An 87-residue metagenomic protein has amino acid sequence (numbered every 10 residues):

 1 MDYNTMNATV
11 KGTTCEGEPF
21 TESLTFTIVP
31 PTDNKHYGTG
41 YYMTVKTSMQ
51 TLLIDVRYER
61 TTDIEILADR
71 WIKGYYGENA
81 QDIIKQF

Functional and structural regions predicted by a protein language model:
M1-E22: Negatively charged, low-complexity tracts enriched in Asp/Glu with abundant Ser/Thr
M6-A8, E22-L24, Y41-M43, I54: Hydrophobic residues positioned within well-ordered beta-strands of beta-sheet architectures
N7, G12, D33-K35, I72: N-terminal start and proteolytic maturation junction detector
V10, T14, G40-Y42, R70 (+1 more regions): Short stretches within intrinsically disordered, low-complexity N-terminal or propeptide regions
G17-P19, T47-T51: Glycine-centered tight beta-turn/hairpin loop motif at sheet-sheet or coil-to-beta transitions
T25-N34: Short amphipathic beta-strand and strand-loop transition segments with alternating hydrophobic
H36-S48: Short aromatic-glycine-(Arg/Gly/Cys) micro-motifs in beta-strand/loop hairpins
M49-F87: Mixed-charge, Lys/Arg-enriched low-complexity segments
